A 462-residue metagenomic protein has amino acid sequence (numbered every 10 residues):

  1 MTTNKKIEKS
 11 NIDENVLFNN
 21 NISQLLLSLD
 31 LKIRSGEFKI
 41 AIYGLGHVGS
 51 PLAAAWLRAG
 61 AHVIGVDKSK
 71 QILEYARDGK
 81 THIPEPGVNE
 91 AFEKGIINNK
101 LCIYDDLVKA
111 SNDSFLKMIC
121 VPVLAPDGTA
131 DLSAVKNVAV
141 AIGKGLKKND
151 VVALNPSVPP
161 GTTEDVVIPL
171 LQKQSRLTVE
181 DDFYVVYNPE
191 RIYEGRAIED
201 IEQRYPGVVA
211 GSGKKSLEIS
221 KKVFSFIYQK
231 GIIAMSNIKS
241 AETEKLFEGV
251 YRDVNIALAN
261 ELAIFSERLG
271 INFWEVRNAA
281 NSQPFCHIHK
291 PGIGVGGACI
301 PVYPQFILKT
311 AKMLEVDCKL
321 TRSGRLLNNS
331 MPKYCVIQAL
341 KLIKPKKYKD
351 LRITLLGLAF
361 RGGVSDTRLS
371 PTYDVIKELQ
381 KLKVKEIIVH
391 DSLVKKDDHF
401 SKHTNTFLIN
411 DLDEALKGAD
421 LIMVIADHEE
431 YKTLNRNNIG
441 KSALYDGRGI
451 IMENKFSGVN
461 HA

Functional and structural regions predicted by a protein language model:
T2-A462: Structural/interface elements that position substrates and couple domains in central-metabolism enzymes
